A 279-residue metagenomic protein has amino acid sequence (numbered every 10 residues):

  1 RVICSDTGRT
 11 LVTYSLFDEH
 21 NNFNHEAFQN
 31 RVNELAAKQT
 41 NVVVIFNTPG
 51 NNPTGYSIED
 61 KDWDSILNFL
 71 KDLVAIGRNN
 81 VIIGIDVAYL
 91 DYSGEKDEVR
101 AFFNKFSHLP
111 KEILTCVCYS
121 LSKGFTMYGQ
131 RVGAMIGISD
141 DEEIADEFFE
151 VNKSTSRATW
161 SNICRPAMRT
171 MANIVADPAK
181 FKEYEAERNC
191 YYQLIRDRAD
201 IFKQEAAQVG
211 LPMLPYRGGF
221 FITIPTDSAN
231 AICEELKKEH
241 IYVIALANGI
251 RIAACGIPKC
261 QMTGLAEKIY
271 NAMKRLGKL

Functional and structural regions predicted by a protein language model:
R1-L279: PLP-dependent class I/II
